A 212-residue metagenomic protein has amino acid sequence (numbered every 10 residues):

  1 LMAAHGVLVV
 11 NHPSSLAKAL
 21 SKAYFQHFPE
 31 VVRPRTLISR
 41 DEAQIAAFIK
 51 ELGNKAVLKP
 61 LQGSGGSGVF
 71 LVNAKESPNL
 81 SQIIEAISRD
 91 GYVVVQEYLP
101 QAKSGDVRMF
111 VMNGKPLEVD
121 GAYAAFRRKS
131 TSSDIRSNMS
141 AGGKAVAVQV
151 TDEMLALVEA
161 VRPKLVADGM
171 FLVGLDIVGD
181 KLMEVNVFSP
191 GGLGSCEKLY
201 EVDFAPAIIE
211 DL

Functional and structural regions predicted by a protein language model:
L1-S39, Q44-A46: Conserved N-proximal alpha/beta basic substrate-recognition cap immediately N-terminal to, or forming the N-lobe
A3, K50, V166: Anion (oxyanion) recognition and catalysis
V7-L8, V31-P34, N54, G91-V93 (+1 more regions): A structural micro-motif
L8-H12, I38, V57-K59, V94 (+1 more regions): A structural signal for short, well-ordered beta-strand segments and their strand-loop junctions that often border
P13-K18, R128-K129, V178-K181: Short glycine-enriched loops at secondary-structure junctions
E42-A43, L52-N54, L61-L157: Phosphate-binding site of ATP-dependent enzymes
A56, F110, L117, F171 (+1 more regions): Protein kinase-like catalytic core scaffold
Q149-L212: ATP-dependent carboxylate activation and anion-phosphoryl transfer catalytic cores that bind Mg-ATP to form
